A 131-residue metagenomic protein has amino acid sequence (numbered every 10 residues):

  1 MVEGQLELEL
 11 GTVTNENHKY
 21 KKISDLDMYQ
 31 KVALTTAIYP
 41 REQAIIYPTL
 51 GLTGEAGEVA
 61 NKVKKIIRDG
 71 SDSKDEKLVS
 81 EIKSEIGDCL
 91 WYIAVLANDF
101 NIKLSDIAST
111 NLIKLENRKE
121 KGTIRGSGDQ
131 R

Functional and structural regions predicted by a protein language model:
V2-I86, L90-R131: Flexible "arm" and connector segments at domain edges
